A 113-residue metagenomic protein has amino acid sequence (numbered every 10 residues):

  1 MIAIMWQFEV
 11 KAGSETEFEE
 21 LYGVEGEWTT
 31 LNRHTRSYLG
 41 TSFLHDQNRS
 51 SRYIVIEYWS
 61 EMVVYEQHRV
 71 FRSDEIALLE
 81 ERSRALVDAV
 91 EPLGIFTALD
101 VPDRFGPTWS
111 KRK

Functional and structural regions predicted by a protein language model:
I2, L39-Y53, A77-K113: Glycine-rich beta-strand-turn "strand-cap" elements at beta-sheet edges
I2-E9, L39-F71: Short, well-ordered beta-strand segments in beta-rich or mixed alpha/beta enzyme and ligand-binding folds
E9-Y22: Short, surface-exposed ligand-recognition loops at beta-strand->loop->(often short) alpha-helix junctions that present
K11-G13, M62, V101: Generic structural motif
G23-G40, Y58-F96: An amphipathic, aromatic/His-enriched active-site/gating alpha helix that lines ligand/cofactor pockets
